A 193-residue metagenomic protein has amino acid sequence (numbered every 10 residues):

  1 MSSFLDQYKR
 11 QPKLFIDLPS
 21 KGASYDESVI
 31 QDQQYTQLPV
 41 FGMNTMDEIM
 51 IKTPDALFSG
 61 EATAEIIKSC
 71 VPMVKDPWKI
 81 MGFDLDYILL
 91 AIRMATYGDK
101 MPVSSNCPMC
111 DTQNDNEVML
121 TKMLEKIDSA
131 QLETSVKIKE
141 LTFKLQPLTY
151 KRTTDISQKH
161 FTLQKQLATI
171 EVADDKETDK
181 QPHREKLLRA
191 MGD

Functional and structural regions predicted by a protein language model:
M1-D193: Long C-terminal interaction/binding lobes of large macromolecular proteins
